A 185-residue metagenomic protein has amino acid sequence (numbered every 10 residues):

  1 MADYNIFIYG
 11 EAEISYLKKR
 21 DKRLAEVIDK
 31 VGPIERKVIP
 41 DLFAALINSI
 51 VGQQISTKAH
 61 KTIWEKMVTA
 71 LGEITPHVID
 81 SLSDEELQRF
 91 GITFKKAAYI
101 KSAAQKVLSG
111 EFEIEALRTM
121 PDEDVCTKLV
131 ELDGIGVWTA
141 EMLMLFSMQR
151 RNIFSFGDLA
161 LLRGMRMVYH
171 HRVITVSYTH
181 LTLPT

Functional and structural regions predicted by a protein language model:
M1-L42, L181: Intrinsically disordered, low-complexity, charged terminal extensions of DNA damage-control enzymes
E11, D41-A45, S81, E123-C126: Alpha-helical scaffolds flanking conserved acidic
R23-V27, I55-S56, H60-D133: Alpha-helical ds-nucleic-acid-binding substructure associated with the helix-hairpin-helix region of base-excision DNA
I39-Q54: Alpha-helical scaffold segments that form or flank carboxylate-/histidine-based iron centers
E86-Q88, V168-H171: Substrate-binding clefts and substrate-entry loops adjacent to catalytic sites of polymer-processing enzymes acting on
P121-R166: Catalytic DNA-binding helix-loop module of base-excision-repair DNA glycosylases/AP lyases
H171-S177: Short, charged, surface-exposed loops that flank catalytic or proteolytic processing sites
T179-T185: Conserved small/polar residues in nucleotide/adenosyl-binding loops
